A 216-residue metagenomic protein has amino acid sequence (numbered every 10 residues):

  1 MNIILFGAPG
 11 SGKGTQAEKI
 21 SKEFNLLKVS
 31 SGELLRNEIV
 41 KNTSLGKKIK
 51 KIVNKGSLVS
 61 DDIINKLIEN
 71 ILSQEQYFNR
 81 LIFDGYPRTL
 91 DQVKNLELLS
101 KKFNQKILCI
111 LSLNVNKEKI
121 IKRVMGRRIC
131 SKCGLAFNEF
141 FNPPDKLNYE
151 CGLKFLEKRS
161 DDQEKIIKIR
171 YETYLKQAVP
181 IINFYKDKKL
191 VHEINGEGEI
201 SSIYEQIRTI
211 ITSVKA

Functional and structural regions predicted by a protein language model:
M1-A216: Glycine-rich phosphate-binding loop of ATP-dependent small-molecule kinases
